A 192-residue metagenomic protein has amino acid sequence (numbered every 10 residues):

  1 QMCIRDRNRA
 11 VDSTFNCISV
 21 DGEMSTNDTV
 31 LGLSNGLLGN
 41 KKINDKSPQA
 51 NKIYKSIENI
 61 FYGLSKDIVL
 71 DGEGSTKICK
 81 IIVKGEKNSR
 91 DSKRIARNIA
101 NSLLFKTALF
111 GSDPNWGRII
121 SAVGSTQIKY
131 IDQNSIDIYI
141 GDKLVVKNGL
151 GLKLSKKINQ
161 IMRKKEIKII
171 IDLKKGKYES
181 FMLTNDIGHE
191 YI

Functional and structural regions predicted by a protein language model:
M2-I4: Short, small-residue-biased leader/transition segments that mark boundaries at the very start of proteins
N8-S13, I99: Long, well-ordered core segments of solenoidal/helical folds
V11-V20, G63-V69, S121-G124, L152-K157 (+1 more regions): Glycine-rich, charged/polar anion/phosphate-binding loops that engage phosphate groups from diverse ligands
F15-N27, G63-K80, K106-W116, Y130-S135 (+1 more regions): Flexible, glycine/charged-enriched surface loops at secondary-structure junctions
S19, M24-K46, E179-I192: Glycine-rich, flexible beta-strand/loop modules in the N-terminal catalytic cores of phosphate-handling
G32, G36-F110: A glycine- and small/hydrophobic-rich beta-loop-beta segment that serves as a flexible "lid/hinge" or phosphate-binding
K93-R97, N101-I192: Internal helix-turn-beta structural module
